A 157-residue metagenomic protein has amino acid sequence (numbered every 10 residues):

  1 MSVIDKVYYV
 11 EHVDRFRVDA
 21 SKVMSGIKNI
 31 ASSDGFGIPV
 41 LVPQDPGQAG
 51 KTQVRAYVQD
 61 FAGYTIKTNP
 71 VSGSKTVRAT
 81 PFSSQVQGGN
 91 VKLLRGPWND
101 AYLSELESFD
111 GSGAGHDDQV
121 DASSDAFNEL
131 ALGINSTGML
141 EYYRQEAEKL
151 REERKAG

Functional and structural regions predicted by a protein language model:
S2-S112: Mg2+-dependent endonuclease catalytic cores in nucleic-acid-processing enzymes, primarily RNase H-like
D117: Conserved catalytic/ligand-binding micro-motifs in nucleotide and anionic cofactor chemistry
A126-G157: Acidic two-metal-ion nuclease catalytic site recognized across multiple nuclease folds, prominently DnaQ/RNase D-T
